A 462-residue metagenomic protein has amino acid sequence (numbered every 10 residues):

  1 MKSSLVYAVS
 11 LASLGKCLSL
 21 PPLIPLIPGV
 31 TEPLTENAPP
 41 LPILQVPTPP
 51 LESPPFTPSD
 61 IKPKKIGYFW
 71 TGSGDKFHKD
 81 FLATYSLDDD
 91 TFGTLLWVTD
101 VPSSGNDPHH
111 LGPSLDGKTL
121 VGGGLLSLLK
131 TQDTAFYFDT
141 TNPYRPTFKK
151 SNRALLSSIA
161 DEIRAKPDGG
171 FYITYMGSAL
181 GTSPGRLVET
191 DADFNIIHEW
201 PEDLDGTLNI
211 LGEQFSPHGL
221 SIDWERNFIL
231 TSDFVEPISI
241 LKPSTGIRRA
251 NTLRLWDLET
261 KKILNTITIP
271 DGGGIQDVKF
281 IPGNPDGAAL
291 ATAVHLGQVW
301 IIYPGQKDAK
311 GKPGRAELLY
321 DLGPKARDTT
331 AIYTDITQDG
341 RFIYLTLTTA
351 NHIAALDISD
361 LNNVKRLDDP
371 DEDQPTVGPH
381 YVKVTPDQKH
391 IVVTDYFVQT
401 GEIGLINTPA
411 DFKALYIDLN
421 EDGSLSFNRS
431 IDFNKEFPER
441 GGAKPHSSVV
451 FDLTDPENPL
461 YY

Functional and structural regions predicted by a protein language model:
F56, D60-F77, G122-D133, I173-G185 (+2 more regions): Short, conserved, GDST-rich strand-edge loop motifs in beta-rich repeat architectures
P63-I66, D116-K118, D168-G170, E225-N227 (+3 more regions): Short coil/turn segments that connect the beta-strands within blades of beta-propeller domains
T84-T91, Y137-P146, E189-I197, L255-K262 (+4 more regions): Short loop/turn segments immediately following beta-strands, especially the blade-tip and inter-blade linker loops
F92-R164: Blade-loop segments of beta-propeller domains
L95-P108, K149-L156, H198-P217, I263-Q276 (+3 more regions): Surface-exposed loop and turn segments in beta-propeller and other repeat-based domains that flank or scaffold
D133-T134, T140-W224, S239: Asp-box/WD-like beta-propeller blade repeats and closely related beta-sheet repeat scaffolds
E213-S359: Beta-propeller domains
K325-Y416: Loop/turn-rich, solvent-exposed surfaces of beta-rich toroidal or solenoidal domains
